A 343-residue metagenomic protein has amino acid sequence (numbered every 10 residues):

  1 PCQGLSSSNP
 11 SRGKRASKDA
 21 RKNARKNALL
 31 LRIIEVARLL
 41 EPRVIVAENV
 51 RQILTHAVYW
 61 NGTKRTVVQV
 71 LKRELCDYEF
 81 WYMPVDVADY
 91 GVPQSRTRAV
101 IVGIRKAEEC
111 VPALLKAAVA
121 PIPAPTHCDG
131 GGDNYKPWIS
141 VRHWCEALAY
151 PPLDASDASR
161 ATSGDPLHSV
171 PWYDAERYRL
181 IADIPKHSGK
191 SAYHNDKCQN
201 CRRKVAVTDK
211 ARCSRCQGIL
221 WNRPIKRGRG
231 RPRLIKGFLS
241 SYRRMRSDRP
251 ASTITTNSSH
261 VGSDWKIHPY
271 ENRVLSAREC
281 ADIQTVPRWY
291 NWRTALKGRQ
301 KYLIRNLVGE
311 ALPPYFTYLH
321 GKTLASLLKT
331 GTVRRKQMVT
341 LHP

Functional and structural regions predicted by a protein language model:
P1-G4, V50-R51, K106-A107, S259: Short glycine-rich anion-binding loops that position phosphate/pyrophosphate groups of nucleotides and phosphorylated
P1-R43: SAM-dependent methyltransferase catalytic-core segment centered on the flexible catalytic loop and adjoining short
Q3-N9, T55, W292-T294: Short acidic/His/Gly/Ser-rich catalytic and metal-binding motifs that mark active-site loops of diverse hydrolases
L5, V92, E310: Gly/Ser/Thr-rich helix-start
S8-S11, H56-V58, W265-H268: Short acidic, glycine/proline-rich loop/turn micro-motifs
S11-A16, N61-Q69, V119: Glycine-rich, phosphate-binding/catalytic loops in enzymes
R25-P112: Conserved Class I SAM-dependent methyltransferase catalytic core
R98-P343: S-adenosyl-L-methionine-dependent DNA methyltransferase catalytic core
